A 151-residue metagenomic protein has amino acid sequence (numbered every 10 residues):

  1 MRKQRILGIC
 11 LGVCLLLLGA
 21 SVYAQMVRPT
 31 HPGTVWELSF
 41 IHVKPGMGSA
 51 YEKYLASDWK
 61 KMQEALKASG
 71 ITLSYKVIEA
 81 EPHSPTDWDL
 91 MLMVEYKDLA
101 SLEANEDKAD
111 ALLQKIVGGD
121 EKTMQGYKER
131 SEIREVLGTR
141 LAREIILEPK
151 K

Functional and structural regions predicted by a protein language model:
M1-Q4: N-terminal secretory signal peptides that target proteins for export/translocation
I9-A20: Bacterial N-terminal signal peptides
A24-P29, I78-E81: Short beta-strand/turn micro-motifs at beta-sheet edges
M26-T30, K61, A65-L73, D87 (+2 more regions): An amphipathic, aromatic/His-enriched active-site/gating alpha helix that lines ligand/cofactor pockets
H31-G46, L90: Acidic/histidine-rich, surface-exposed loop or edge segments in extracytoplasmic proteins
S39, Y51, L92, L102: Hydrophobic pocket/interface hotspot
K44-W88: N-terminal, post-signal-peptide region of Sec/Tat-exported proteins
K150-K151: Short, solvent-exposed mixed-charge patches
